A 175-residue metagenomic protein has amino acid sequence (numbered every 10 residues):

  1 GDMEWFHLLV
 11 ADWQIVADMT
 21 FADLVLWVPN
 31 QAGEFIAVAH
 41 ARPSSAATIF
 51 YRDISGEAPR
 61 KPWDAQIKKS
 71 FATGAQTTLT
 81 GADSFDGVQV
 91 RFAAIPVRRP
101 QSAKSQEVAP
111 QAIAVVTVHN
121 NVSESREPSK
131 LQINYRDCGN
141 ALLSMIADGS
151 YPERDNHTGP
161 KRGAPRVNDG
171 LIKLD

Functional and structural regions predicted by a protein language model:
G1, V115, H119-P165: Juxtadomain coupling helices with adjacent low-complexity linkers
G1-D2, W27: Non-catalytic N-terminal regions of enzymes
D2-L9, A75, V88: Short linear interaction motifs
W5-V16, T20, Q66, C138 (+2 more regions): Amphipathic alpha-helical coiled-coil segments that mediate homodimerization and allosteric signal transmission
W13-Q76, D175: Structured interaction and signal-relay segments at domain junctions
K61-N134, L174-D175: Sensory/regulatory domains in signal-transduction proteins
V167-D175: Internal metal/ion-chelating core segments
